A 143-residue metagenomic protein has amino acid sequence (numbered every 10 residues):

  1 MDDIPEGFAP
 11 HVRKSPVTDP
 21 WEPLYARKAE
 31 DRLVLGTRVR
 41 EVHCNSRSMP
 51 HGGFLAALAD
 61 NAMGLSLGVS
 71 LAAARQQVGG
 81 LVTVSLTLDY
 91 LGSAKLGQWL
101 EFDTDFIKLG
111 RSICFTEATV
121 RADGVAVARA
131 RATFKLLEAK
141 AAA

Functional and structural regions predicted by a protein language model:
M1-A143: Terminal targeting signals and extreme-terminal segments of soluble enzymes
